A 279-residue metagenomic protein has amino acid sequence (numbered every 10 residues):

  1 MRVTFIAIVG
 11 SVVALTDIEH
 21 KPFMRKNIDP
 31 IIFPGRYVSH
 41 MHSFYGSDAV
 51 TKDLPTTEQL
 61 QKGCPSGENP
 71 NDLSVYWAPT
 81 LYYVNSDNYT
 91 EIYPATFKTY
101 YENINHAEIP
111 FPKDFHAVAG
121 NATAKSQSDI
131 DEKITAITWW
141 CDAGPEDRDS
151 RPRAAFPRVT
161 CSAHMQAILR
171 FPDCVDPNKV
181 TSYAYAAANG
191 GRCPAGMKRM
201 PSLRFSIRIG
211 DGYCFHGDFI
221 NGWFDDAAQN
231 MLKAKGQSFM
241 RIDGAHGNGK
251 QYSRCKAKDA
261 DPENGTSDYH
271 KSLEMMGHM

Functional and structural regions predicted by a protein language model:
M1-D17, M279: Fungal secretory targeting signals
L15-S39, S43-L169, D176-M279: Primary mode marks residue(s) on the alpha4-beta5-alpha5 output face of response regulator receiver
